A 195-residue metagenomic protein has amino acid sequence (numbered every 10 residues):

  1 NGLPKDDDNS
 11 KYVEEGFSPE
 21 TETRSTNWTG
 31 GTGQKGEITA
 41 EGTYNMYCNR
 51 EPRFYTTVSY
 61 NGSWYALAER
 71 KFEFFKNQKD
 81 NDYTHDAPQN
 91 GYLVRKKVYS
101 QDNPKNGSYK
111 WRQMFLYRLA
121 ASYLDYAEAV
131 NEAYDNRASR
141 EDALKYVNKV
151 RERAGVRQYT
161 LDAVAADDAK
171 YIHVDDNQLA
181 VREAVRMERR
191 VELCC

Functional and structural regions predicted by a protein language model:
N1-C195: Acidic/polar-rich alpha-helix caps and helix-coil junctions
